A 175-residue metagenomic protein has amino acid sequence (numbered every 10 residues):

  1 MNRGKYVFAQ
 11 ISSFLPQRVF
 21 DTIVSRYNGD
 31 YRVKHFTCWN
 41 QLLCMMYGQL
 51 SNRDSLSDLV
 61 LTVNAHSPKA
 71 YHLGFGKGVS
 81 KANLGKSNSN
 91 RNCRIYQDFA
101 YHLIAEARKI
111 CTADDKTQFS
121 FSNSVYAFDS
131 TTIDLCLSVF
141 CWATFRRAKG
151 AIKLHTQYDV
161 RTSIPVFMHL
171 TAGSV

Functional and structural regions predicted by a protein language model:
M1-V175: Conserved, well-structured functional cores that handle cations and Mg-NTP chemistry
